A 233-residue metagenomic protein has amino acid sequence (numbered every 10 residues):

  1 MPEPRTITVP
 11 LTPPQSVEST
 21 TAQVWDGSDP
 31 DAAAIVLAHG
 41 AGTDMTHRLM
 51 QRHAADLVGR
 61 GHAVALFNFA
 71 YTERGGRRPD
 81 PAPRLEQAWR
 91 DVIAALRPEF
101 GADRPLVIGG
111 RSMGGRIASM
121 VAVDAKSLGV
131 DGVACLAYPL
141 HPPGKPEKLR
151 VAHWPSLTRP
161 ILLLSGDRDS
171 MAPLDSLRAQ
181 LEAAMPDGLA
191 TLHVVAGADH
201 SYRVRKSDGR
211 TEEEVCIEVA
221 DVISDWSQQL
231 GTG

Functional and structural regions predicted by a protein language model:
I7-P105, Y202-G209: Serine-hydrolase catalytic machinery in alpha/beta-hydrolase-like enzymes
M50, R150, R159, A172-E182: Short alpha-helix in the alpha/beta-hydrolase fold that links the catalytic acid
W89-R159: Primarily recognizes the serine-hydrolase "nucleophile elbow" in alpha/beta-hydrolase and SGNH/GDSL folds
L157-T158, L163-S165, D169: Short beta-strand/loop motif that positions the catalytic acidic residue of the alpha/beta-hydrolase fold
D167-A172, H200-S201: Acidic catalytic loop of the alpha/beta-hydrolase fold
A184-R203: Catalytic histidine neighborhood in serine/cysteine hydrolases with alpha/beta-hydrolase-type architecture
S207-G233: Catalytic active-site module of serine/aspartate enzymes centered on a nucleophile-bearing elbow/loop
